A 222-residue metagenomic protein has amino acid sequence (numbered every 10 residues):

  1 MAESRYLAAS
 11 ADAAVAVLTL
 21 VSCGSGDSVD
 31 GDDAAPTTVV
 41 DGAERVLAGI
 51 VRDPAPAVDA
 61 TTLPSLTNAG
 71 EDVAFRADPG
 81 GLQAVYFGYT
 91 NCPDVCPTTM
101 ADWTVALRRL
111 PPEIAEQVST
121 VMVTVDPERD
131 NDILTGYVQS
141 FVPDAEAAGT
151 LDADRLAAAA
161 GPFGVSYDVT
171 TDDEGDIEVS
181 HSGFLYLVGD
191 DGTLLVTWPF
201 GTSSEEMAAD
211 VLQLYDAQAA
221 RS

Functional and structural regions predicted by a protein language model:
M1-P64, S222: N-terminal targeting signals for export/organelle localization
A57-D59, G81-L82, S180-S182: Short, small/polar residue-rich loop motifs at catalytic or cofactor-binding pockets
T62-Q83: A short beta-strand-turn-helix
R76-W103: Short active-site neighborhood of thiol/selenol oxidoreductases, capturing the structured segment around
N91-P93, D126-D130, D154, S166 (+1 more regions): Solvent-exposed loop/turn segments at secondary-structure junctions within structured extracellular/periplasmic domains
T98-A159: Structural microenvironment flanking redox-active thiols in thiol-disulfide oxidoreductases
A145, G161-V169, S180-L185: Structural micro-motif
T171-S222: Thiol-/selenol-based redox modules, centered on thioredoxin-like and closely related oxidoreductase domains
